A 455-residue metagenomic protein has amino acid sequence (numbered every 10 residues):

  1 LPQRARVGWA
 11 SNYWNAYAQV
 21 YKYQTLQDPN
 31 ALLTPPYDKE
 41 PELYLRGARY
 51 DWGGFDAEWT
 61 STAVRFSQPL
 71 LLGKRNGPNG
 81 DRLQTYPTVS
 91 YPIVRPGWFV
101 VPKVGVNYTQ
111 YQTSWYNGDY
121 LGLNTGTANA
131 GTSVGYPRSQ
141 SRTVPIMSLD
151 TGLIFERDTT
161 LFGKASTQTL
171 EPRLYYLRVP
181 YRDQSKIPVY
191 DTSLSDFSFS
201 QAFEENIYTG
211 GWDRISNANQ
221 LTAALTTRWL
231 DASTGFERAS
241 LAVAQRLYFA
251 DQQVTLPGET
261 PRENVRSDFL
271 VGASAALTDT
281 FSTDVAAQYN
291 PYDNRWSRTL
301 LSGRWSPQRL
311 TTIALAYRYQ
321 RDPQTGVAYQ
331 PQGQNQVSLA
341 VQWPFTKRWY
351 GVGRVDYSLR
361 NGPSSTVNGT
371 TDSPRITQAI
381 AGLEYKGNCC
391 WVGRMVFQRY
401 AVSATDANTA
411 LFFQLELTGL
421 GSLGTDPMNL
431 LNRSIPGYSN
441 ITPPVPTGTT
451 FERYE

Functional and structural regions predicted by a protein language model:
L1-E455: Outer-membrane beta-barrel proteins and related beta-barrel translocases across Gram-negative bacteria
